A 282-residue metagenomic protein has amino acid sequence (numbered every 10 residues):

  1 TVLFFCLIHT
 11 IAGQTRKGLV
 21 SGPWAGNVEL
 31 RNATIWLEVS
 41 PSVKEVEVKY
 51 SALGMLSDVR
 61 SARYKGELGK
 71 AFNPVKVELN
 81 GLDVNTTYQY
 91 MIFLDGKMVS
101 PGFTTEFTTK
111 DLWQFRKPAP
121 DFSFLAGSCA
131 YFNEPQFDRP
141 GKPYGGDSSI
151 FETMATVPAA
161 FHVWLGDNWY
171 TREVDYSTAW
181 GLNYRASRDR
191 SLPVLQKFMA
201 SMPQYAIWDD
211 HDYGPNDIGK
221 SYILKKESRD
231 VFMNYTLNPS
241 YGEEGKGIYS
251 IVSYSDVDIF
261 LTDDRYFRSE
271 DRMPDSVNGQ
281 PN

Functional and structural regions predicted by a protein language model:
T1-R16: Bacterial Sec-dependent N-terminal signal peptides
Q14-N282: Metal-dependent phosphoester/phosphodiester hydrolase catalytic core
